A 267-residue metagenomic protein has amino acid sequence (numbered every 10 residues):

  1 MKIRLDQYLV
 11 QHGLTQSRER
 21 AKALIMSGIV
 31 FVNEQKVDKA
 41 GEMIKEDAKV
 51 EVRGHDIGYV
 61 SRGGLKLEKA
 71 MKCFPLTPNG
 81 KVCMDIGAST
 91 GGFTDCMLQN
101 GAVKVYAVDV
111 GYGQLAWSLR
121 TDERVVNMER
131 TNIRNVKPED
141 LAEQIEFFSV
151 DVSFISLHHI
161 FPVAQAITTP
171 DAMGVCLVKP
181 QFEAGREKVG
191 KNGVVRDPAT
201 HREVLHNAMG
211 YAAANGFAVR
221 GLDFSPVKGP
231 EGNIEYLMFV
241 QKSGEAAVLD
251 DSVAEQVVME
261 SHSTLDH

Functional and structural regions predicted by a protein language model:
M1-A48, V82-C83: A basic, amphipathic helix-loop patch mediating RNA/tRNA/ribosome contacts
N79-S89: Conserved class I S-adenosyl-L-methionine
C96-K104: Conserved S-adenosyl-L-methionine
Y106-H159: S-adenosyl-L-methionine
H158-V175: A short glycine-rich, Lys/Arg-flanked "PGG" loop and its adjoining helix->strand segment in the class I
P180-D197: Short, glycine-/aromatic-enriched active-site segment of Class I SAM-dependent methyltransferases
I234-H267: Flexible, glycine-/basic-rich loop-and-beta segments that form/coincide with the SAM-dependent methyltransferase
